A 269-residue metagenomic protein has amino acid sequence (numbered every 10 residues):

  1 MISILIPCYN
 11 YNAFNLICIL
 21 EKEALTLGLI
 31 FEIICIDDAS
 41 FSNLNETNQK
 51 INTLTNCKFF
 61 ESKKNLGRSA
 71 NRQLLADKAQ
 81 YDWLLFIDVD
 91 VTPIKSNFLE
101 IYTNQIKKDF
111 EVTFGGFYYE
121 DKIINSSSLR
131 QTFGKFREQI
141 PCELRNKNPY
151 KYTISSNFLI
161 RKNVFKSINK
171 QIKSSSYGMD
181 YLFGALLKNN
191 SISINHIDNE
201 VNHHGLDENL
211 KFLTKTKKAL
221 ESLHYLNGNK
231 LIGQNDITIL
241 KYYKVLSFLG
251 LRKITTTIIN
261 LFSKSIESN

Functional and structural regions predicted by a protein language model:
I36-E46, V91-T92: A conserved acidic beta->alpha catalytic loop
S62-A79: Glycine-rich, basic loop-to-helix element that forms the pyrophosphate-binding segment of sugar-nucleotide handling
L84: Short aromatic/hydrophobic "clamp" motif used to bind/position activated sugar donors
N97-S127: Conserved donor NDP-sugar-binding/catalytic core segment of glycosyltransferases
G116, Q131-Y150: Short, flexible, basic/aromatic active-site loop/helix in glycosyltransferases
P141-I160, S175-S176: A recurrent flexible, glycine/aromatic-enriched loop bordering the glycosyltransferase active site that acts as
S176-F183: Acidic donor-binding loop at a coil-to-helix junction in glycosyltransferase catalytic cores that engages
T214-Y225, G233-N269: Non-catalytic, C-terminal membrane-associated alpha-helical segments of glycosyltransferases
